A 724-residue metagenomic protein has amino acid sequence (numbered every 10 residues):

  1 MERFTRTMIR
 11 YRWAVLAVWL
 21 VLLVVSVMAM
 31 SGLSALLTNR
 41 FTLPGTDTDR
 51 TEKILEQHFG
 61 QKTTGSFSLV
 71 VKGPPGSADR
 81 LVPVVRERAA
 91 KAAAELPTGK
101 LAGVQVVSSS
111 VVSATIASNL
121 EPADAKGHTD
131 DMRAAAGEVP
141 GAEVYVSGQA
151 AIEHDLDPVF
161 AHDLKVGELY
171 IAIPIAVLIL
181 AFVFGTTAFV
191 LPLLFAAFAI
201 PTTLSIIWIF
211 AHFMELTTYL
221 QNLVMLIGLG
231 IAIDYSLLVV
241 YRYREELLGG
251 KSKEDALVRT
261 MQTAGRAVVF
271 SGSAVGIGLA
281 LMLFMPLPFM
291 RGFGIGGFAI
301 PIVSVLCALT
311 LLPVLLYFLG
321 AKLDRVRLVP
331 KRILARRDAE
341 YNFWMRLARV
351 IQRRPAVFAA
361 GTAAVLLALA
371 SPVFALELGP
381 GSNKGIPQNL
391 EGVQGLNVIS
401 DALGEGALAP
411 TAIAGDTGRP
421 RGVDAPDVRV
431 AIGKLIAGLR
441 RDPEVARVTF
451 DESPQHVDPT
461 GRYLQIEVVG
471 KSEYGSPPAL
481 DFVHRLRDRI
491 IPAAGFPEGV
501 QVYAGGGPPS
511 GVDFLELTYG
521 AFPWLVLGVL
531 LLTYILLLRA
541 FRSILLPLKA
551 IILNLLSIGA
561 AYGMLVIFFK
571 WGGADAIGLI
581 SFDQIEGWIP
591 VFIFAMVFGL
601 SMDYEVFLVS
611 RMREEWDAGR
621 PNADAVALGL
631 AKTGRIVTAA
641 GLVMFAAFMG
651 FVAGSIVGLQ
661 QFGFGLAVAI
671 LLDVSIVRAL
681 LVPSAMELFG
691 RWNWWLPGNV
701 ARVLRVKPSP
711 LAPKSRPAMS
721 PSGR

Functional and structural regions predicted by a protein language model:
M1-A35, T98, G103, L120-L378 (+2 more regions): Membrane-embedded transmembrane helical bundles of large multi-pass transporters/channels
L36-N39, G381-N383: Short hinge/gating elements
L37, F59-T63, P201: Short amphipathic alpha-helical segments enriched in hydrophobics
R40-P44: Membrane-proximal amphipathic alpha-helices that sit immediately adjacent to an N-terminal transmembrane/signal-anchor
G45-S66, G73-E153, E377-A574, V606 (+1 more regions): Structured non-transmembrane domains adjacent to transmembrane bundles in polytopic membrane proteins
